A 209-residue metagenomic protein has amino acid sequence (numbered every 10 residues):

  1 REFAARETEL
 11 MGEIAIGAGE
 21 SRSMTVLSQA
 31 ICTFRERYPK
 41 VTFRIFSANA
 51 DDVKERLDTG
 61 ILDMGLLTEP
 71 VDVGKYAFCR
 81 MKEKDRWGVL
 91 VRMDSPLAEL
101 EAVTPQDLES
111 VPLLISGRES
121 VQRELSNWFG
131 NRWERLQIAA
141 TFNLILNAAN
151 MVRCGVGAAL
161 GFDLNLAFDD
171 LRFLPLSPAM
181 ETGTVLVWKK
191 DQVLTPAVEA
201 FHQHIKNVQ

Functional and structural regions predicted by a protein language model:
R1-T8: Alpha-helical "hinge/linker" immediately C-terminal to small N-terminal DNA-binding modules
T8, Y76-W87, V91-L113, P196-E199: Flexible hinge/capping segments at coil-to-helix
M11-V73, W133, A140-L144: Central regulatory/effector-binding core of bacterial HTH transcription factors
E13-G17, G65, L90, L114 (+2 more regions): Short, well-ordered beta-strand segments
V26, A30, T104, E124-L125 (+1 more regions): Short amphipathic alpha-helical coupling segments at ligand-binding clamshell hinges and other catalytic/signaling
K54-E55, Q106, A149-N150: Alpha-helical segments flanking ligand/cofactor-binding loops in enzyme cores
G74-R80, K84-R86, L146-V193: Beta-alpha-beta core module
V111-W133, L194-H202: Secondary-structure junction motif
